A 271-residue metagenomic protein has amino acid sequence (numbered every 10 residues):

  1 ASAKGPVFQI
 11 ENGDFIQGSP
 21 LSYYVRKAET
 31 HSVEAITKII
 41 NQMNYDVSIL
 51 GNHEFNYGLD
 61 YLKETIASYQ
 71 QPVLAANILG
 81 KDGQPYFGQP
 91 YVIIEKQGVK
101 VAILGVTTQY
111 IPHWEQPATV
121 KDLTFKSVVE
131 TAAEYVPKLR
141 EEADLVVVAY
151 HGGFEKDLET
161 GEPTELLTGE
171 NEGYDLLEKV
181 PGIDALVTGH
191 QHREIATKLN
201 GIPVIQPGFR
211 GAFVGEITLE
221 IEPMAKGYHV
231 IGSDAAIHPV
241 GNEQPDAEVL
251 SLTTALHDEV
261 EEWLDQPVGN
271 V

Functional and structural regions predicted by a protein language model:
A1-Q244, E248: Acidic, metal/ion-coordinating pockets
Y228-I231, P239-V271: Hard-cation-handling environments
